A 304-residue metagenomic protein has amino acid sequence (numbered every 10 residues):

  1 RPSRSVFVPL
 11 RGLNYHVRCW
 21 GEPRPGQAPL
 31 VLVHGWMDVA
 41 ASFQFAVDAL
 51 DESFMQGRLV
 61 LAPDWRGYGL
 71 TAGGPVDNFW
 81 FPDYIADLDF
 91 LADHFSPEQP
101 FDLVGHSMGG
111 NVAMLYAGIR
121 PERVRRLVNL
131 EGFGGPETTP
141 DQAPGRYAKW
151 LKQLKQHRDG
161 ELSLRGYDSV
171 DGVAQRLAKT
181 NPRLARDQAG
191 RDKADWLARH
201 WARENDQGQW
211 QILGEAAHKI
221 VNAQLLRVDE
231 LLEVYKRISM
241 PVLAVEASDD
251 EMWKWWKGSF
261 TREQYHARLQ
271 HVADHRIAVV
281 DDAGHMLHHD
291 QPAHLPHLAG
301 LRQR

Functional and structural regions predicted by a protein language model:
R1-N14: N-terminal cap/lid segment of alpha/beta-hydrolase-fold proteins
H16-G73: Conserved HGGG/HGGXW glycine-rich cap/lid loop of the alpha/beta-hydrolase fold
I85-F101: Conserved acidic catalytic loop of the alpha/beta-hydrolase fold
E98-P144: Conserved hydrolase catalytic core segment
L130-G166: A catalytic-pocket lid/entrance helix-loop region that shapes and gates access to the active site across common
L164-K254: Alpha/beta-hydrolase
R237-A283: Conserved loop-alpha-helix segment in the C-terminal half of the alpha/beta-hydrolase fold that carries the catalytic
Q270-R304: Catalytic active-site module of serine/aspartate enzymes centered on a nucleophile-bearing elbow/loop
